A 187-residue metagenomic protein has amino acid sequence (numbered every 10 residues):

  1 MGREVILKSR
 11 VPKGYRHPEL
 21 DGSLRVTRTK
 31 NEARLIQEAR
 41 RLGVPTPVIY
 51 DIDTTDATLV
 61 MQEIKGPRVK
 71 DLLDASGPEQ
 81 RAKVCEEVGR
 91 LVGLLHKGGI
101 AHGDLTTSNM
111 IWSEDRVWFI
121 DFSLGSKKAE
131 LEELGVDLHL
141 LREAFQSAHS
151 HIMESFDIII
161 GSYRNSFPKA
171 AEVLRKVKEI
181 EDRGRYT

Functional and structural regions predicted by a protein language model:
M1-K30: ATP-binding glycine-rich loop module of kinase domains
G2, D74, E79, E87 (+3 more regions): Regulatory N- and C-terminal appendages and interdomain linkers associated with kinase/kinase-like NTP transferase
Y15, R25-T29, R40, V44-V88: Conserved structural core of kinase catalytic domains
Q37-V44, K70-S108, S113, L138 (+1 more regions): Conserved kinase catalytic-core helix
T54, K65, T107, L124 (+1 more regions): Short, glycine/acidic-enriched loop or turn micro-motifs at the edges of active sites
W118-T187: C-lobe/activation-segment region of protein kinase-like
